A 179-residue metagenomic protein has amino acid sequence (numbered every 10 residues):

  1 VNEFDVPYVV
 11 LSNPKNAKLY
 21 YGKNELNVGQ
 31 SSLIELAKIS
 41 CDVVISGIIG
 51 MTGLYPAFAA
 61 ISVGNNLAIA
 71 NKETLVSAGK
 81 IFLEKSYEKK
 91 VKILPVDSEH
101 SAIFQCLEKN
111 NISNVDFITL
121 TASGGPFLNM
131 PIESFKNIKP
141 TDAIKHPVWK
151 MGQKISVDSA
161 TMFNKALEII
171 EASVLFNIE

Functional and structural regions predicted by a protein language model:
V1-M51: N-terminal glycine-/serine-/threonine-rich beta1-alpha1-beta2 phosphate-ribose binding loop of Rossmann-like
E3, K38, I112, L175-N177: Alpha-helix termination/capping residues and helix-transition junctions
S12-N13, A70-K72: Short beta->alpha connector loops at strand-helix junctions that form conserved, small/polar/Pro-enriched
P14, Q30, M51-L54, V76 (+6 more regions): Electropositive phosphate-/nucleotide-binding environments in soluble metabolic enzymes
I39-S40, G47-I48, L54, F58-V63 (+1 more regions): Rossmann-like NAD(P)H-binding beta-loop-alpha module
D116-E179: Internal nucleotide-binding/catalytic subdomain
